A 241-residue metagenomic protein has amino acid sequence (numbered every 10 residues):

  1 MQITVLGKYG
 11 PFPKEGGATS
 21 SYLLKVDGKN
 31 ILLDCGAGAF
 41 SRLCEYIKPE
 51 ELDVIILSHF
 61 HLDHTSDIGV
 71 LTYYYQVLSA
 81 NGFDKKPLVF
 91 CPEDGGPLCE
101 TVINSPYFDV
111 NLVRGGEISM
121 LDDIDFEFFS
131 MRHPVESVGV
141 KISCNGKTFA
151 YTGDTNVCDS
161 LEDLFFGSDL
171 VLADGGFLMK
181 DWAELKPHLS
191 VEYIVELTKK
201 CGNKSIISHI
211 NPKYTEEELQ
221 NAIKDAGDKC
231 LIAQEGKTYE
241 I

Functional and structural regions predicted by a protein language model:
M1-I47, S137-G153, L170: Conserved beta-strand hairpin/beta-sheet module of binuclear metal-dependent hydrolase folds, prominently
K29, L78, F83-L88, C201-S205 (+1 more regions): A short helix->loop->beta-strand "cap" motif at the edges of active sites that frequently abuts
L32-G36, D53-D63, P92, A150-G153 (+3 more regions): Active-site neighborhood of phospho(di)ester-bond hydrolases with catalytic His/Asp-centered motifs
A37-A39, D94-G95, M131-P134, G153-C158 (+1 more regions): Short beta->alpha connector loops
G38-K86, D169: Active-site metal-binding motif and surrounding structural segment of the metallo-beta-lactamase
D67-Y75, L98-T101, T215-I223: Metal-dependent catalytic neighborhoods of phosphoester/phosphodiester hydrolases
G82-S137, C144-N145, I232-E235: Metallo-beta-lactamase
V157-Y239: Cap/insert and terminal regions of metallo-dependent hydrolase folds
